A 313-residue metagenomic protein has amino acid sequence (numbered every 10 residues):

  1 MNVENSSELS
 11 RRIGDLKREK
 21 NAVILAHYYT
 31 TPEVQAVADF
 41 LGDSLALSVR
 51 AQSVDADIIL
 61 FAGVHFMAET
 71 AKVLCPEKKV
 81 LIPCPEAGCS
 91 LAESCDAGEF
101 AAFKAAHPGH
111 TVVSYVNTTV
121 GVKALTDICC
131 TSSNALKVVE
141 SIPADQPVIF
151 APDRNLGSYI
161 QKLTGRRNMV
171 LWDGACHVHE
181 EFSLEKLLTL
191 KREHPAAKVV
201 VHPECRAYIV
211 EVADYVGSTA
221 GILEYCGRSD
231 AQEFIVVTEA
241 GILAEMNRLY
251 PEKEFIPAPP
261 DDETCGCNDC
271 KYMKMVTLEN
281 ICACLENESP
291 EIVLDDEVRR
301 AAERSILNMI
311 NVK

Functional and structural regions predicted by a protein language model:
M1-V236, L243, R248-A258, D262-K313: Active-site loop-to-helix "anion-binding N-cap" substructures in soluble metabolic enzymes
